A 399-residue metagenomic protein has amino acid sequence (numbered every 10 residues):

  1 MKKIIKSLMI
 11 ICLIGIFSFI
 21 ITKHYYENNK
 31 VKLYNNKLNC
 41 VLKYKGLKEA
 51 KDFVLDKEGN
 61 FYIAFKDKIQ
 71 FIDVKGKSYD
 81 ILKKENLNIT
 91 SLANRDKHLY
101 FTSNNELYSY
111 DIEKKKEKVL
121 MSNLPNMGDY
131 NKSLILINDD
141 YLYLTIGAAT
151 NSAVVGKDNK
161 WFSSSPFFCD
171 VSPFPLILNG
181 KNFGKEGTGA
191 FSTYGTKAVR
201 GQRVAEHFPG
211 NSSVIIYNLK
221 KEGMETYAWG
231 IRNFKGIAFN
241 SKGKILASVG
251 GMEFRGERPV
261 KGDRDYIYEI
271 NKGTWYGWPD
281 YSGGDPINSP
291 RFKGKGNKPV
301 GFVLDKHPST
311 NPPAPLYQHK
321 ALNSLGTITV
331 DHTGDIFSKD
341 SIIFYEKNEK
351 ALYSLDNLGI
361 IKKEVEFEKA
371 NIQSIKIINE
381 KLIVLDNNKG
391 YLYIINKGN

Functional and structural regions predicted by a protein language model:
Y25-Y26, K30-L33, A148-Y227, R232-L358 (+1 more regions): Beta-propeller domain segments
V41-K48, I81-N86, M121-M127, T226-G230 (+2 more regions): Surface loop/turn motifs at the tips and blade-to-blade linkers of beta-strand repeat domains
L42-Q70, N88, K320-H332: Beta-strand-rich domains and repeat architectures in extracellular enzymes and scaffolds, especially beta-propellers
K51-L55, S91-A93, L134-L136, A238 (+2 more regions): Conserved beta-strand position repeated across blades of beta-propeller domains
N60-I63, H98-F101, Y141-T145, K244-S248 (+2 more regions): Conserved beta-propeller blade signature
D73-K77, D111-K115, N218-E222, I270-G273 (+2 more regions): Short loop/turn segments that connect beta-strands within beta-propeller blades
K114-D139, T145-N151, K157-P175: Asp-box/WD-like beta-propeller blade repeats and closely related beta-sheet repeat scaffolds
S122, G128-D129, S133-L134, Y227 (+3 more regions): Conserved blade-ending motifs and adjacent loop-strand segments that build the rim/top face of beta-propeller domains
